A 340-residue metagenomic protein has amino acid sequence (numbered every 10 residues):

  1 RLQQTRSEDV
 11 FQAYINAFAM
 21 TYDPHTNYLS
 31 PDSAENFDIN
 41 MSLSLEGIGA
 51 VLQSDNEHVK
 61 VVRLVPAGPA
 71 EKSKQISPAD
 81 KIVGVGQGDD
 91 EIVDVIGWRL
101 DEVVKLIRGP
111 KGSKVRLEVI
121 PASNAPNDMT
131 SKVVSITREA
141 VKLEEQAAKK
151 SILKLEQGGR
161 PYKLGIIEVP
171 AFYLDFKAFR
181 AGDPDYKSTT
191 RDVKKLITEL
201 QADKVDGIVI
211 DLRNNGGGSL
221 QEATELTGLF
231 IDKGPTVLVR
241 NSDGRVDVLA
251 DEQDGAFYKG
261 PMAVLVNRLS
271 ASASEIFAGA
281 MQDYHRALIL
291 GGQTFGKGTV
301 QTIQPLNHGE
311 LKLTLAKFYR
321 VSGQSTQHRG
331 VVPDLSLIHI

Functional and structural regions predicted by a protein language model:
R1-I15: Long, structured ligand/cofactor-binding scaffold of large enzymes
Q3, L29-I39, L43-L45, S54 (+5 more regions): Cleft-lining beta-strand/loop regions that shape enzyme active-site pockets
Q12-N36: Amphipathic alpha-helical
D90, P333-D334: A short acidic/small-residue loop/turn micro-motif
S270-S272, G309, L313-Q327, V331: Metal-dependent DNA phosphodiester-chemistry modules and their immediately adjacent helices/loops in DNA-processing
I338-I340: Conserved small/polar residues in nucleotide/adenosyl-binding loops
